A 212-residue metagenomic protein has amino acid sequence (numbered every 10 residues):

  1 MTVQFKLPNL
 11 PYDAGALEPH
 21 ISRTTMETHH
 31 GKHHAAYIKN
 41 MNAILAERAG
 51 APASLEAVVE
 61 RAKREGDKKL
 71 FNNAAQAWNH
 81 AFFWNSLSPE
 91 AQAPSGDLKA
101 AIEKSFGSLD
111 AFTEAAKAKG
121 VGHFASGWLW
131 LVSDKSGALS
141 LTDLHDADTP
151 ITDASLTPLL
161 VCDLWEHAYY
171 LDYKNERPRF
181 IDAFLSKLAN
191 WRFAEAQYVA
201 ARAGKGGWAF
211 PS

Functional and structural regions predicted by a protein language model:
M1-S212: Feature for soluble, non-membrane regions of globular proteins
